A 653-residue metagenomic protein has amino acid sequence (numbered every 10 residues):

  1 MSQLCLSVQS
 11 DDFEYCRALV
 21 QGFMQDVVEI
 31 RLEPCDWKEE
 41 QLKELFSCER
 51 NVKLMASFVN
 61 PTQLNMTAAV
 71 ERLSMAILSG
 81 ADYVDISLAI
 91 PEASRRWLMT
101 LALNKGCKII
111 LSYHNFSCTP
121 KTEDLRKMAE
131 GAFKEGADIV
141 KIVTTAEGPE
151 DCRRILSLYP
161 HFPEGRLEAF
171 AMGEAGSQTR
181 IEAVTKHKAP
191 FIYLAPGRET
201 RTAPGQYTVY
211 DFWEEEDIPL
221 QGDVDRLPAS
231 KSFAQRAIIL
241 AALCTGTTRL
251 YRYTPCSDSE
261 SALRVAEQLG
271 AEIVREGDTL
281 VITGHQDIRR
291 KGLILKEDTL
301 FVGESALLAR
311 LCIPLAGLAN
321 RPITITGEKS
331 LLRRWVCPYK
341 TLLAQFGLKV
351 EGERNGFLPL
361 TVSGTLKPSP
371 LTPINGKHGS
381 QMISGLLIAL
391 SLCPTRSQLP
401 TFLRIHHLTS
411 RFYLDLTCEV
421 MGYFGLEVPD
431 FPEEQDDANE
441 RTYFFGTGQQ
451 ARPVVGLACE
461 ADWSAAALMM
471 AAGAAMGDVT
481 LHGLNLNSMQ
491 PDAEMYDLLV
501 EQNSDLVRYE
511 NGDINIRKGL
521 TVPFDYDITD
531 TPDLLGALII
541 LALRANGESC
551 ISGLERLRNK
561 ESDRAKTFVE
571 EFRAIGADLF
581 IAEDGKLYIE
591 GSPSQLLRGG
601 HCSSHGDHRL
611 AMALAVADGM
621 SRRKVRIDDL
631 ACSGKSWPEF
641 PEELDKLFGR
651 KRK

Functional and structural regions predicted by a protein language model:
S2-L4, M24-D26, R50-L54, G80-D82 (+3 more regions): Short, well-ordered coil/turn segments that N-cap beta-strands
S7-Q9, V27-W37, M55-N65, A81-E92 (+2 more regions): Catalytic beta/alpha-barrel core
Q9-G22, N65-M75, K121-G131: Short, acidic/polar
A18-M24, W37-N51, S74-S79, R96-G106 (+1 more regions): Acidic (Asp/Glu)-rich catalytic clusters
K53-W97, L300-E304, L318, I323-I325: Glycine/small-residue-rich loop that forms an oxyanion/phosphate-binding "nest" at active or ligand-binding sites
I90-E215: Catalytic alpha/beta core domains of metabolic enzymes, predominantly
Y210-K653: Short, structured segments at the rim of ligand-binding sites
